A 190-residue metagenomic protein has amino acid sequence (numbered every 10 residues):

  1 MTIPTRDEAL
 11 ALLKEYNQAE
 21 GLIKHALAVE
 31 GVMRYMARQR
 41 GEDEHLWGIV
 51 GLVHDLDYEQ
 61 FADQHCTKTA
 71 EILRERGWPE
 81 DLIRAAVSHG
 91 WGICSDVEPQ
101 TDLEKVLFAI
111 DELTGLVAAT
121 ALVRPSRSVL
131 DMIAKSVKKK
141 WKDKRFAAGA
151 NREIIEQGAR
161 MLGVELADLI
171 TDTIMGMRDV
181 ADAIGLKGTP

Functional and structural regions predicted by a protein language model:
M1-F61: Acidic/His-rich, divalent-metal-binding segments that scaffold phosphate/diphosphate chemistry
P4, E8, K24-A28, Q64 (+5 more regions): Conserved active-site and cofactor/substrate-binding residues in soluble primary-metabolism enzymes
E8-A11, E98, W141, A150: Residue-level signal for pocket-adjacent positions within structured domains
L10, K14, L27-R34, T67-A70 (+4 more regions): Predominant activation on well-ordered alpha-helical scaffold segments within soluble catalytic domains
E15-A19, Q100-L103, G163: Active-site oxyanion-binding pockets that recognize sulfate/phosphate
N17, S136-T189: C-terminal binding/interaction regions
R40-F146, E156: Divalent metal-dependent catalytic cores for phosphoryl transfer on phosphate-bearing substrates
D43-L46, L186-P190: Flexible, glycine/charged-enriched surface loops at secondary-structure junctions
